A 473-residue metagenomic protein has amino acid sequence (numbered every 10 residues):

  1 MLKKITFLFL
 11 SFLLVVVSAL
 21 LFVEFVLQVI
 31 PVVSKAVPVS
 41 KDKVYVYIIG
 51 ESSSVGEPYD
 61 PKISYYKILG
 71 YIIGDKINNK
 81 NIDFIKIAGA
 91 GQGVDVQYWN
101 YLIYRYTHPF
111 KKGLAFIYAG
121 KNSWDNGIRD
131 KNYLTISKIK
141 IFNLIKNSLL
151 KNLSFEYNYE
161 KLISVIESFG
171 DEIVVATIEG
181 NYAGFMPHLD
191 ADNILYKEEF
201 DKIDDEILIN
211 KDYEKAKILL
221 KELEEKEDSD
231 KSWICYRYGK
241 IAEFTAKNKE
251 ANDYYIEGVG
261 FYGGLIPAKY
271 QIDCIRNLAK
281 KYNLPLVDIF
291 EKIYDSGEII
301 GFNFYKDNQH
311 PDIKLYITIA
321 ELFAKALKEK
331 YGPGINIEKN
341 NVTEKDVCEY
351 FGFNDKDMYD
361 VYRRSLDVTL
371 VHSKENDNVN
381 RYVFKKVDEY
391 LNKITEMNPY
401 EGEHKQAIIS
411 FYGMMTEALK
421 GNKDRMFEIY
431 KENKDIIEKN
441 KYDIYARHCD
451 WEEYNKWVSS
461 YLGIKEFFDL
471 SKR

Functional and structural regions predicted by a protein language model:
L2-V15, V39-K41, G74-D75, W99-I313 (+2 more regions): Alpha-helical cap/lid subdomain in secreted, periplasmic, or secretory-pathway luminal O-acyl-processing enzymes
A19-S34: Membrane-interface motif at the C-terminal end of an N-terminal transmembrane signal
V23, G50-E51, I117, V287: Active-site flanking residues adjacent to catalytic metal/cofactor-binding acidic residues
L27, S54, E291: Short, glycine/acidic-enriched loop or turn micro-motifs at the edges of active sites
I30-A90, N100-P109, D312: Serine-esterase "nucleophile elbow" of acetyl-processing enzymes
S54-Y59, V94, N126, D295: Short, solvent-exposed loop/turn elements at domain surfaces
S64-I68, D95-V96, T318, L322: Short amphipathic alpha-helical face segments that pack within enzyme cores and frequently flank/anchor catalytic
G91-D95, L265-I266: Acidic-and-aromatic substrate-binding clefts and catalytic sites of carbohydrate-active enzymes
